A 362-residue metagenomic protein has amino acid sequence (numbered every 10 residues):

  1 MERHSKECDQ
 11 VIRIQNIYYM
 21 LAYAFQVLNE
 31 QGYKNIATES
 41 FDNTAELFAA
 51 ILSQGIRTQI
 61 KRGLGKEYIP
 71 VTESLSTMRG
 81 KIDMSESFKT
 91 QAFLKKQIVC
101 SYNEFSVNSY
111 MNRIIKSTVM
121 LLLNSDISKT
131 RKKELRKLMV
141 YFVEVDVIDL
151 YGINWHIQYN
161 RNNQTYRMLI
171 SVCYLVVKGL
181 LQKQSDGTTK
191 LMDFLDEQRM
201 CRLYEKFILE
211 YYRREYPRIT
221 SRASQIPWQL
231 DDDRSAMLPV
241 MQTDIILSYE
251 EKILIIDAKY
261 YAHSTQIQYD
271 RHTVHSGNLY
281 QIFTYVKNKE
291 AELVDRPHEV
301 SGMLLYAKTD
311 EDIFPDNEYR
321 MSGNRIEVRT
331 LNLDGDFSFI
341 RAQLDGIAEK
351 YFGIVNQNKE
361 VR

Functional and structural regions predicted by a protein language model:
M1-T189, K359-R362: Terminal, charged accessory segments of proteins
E2-R3, E197-R362: Catalytic core segments in nucleotide and nucleic-acid processing enzymes
K66, P70, R136, L191 (+2 more regions): Generic alpha-helical propensity signal that fires on short helical segments and nearby coil/disordered stretches
N154, M192-D193, D270: Short amphipathic alpha-helical segments at helix-loop
Y159-N163, T189-I208: A short, highly charged nucleic-acid-interacting micro-segment common to nuclease and nuclease-linked defense proteins
